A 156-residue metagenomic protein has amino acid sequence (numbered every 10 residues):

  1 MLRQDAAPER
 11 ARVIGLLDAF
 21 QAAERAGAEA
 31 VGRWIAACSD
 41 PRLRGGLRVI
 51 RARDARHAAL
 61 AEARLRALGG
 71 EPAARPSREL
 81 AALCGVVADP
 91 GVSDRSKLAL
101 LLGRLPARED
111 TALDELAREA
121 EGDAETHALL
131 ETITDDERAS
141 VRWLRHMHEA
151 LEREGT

Functional and structural regions predicted by a protein language model:
M1-A7, E29, E79-A81, G85: Short alpha-helical hairpin
M1-L17, G91, E149-T156: Terminal targeting/low-complexity segments that flank the catalytic cores of oxidoreductases
V13-W34, A82-D135: Acidic/histidine-rich alpha-helical segments that form the ligand environment of transition-metal centers
G27, H57, R64, L105 (+3 more regions): Amphipathic alpha-helices that form helix-helix packing interfaces
S39, A55, L60-A63, H127-D135: Soluble, non-transmembrane catalytic domains of enzymes that act on hydrophobic metabolites at membranes
R42-R78, W143-L151: Conserved alpha-helical segments that form or flank metal/cofactor-binding pockets of metalloenzymes
H127-G155: Short, contiguous alpha-helical
